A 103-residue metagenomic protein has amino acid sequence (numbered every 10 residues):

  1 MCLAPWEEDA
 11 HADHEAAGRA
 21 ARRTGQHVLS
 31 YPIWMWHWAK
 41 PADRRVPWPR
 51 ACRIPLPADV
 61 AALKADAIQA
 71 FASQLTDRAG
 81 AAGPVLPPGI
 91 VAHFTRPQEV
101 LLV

Functional and structural regions predicted by a protein language model:
M1-V103: Metal-dependent de-N-acetylase/amidase catalytic core
